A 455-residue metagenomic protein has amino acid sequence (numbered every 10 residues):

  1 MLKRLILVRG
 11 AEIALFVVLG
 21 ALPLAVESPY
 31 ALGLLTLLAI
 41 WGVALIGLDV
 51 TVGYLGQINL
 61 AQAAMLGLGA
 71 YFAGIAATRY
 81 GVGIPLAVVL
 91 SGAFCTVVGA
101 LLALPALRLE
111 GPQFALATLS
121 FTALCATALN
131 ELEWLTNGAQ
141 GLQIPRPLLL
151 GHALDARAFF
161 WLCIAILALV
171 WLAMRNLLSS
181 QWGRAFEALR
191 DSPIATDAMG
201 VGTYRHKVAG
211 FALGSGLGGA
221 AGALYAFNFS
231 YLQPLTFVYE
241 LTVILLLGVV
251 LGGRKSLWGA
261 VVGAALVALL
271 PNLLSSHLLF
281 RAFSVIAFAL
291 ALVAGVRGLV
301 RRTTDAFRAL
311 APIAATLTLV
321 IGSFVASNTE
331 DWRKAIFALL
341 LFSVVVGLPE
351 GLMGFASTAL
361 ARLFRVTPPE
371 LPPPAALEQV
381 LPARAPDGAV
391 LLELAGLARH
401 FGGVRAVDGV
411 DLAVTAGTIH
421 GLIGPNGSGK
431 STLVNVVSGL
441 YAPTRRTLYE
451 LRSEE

Functional and structural regions predicted by a protein language model:
M1-E378: Transmembrane alpha-helices and adjacent helix-loop boundaries
L392-G402, L448: Conserved beta1/A-loop at the N-terminus of ABC ATPase nucleotide-binding domains
V410-G421: Pre-Walker A (P-loop) beta-loop-beta motif of ABC nucleotide-binding domains
I423-P425: The feature captures the beta-strand-to-loop junction immediately N-terminal to the Walker
S431: Walker A/P-loop
S438: Helix-to-loop junction immediately C-terminal to a conserved catalytic motif
E454-E455: Conserved small/polar residues in nucleotide/adenosyl-binding loops
